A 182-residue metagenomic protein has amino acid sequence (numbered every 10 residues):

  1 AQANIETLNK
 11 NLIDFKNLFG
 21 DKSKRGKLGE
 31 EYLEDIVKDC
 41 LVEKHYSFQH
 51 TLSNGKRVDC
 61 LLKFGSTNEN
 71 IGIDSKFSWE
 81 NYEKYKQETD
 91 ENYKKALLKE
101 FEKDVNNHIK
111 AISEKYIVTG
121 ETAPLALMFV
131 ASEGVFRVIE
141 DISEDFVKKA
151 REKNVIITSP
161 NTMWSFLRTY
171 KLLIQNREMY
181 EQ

Functional and structural regions predicted by a protein language model:
A1-Q182: Amphipathic, heptad-repeat alpha-helical coiled-coil/stalk segments that mediate oligomerization, tethering
